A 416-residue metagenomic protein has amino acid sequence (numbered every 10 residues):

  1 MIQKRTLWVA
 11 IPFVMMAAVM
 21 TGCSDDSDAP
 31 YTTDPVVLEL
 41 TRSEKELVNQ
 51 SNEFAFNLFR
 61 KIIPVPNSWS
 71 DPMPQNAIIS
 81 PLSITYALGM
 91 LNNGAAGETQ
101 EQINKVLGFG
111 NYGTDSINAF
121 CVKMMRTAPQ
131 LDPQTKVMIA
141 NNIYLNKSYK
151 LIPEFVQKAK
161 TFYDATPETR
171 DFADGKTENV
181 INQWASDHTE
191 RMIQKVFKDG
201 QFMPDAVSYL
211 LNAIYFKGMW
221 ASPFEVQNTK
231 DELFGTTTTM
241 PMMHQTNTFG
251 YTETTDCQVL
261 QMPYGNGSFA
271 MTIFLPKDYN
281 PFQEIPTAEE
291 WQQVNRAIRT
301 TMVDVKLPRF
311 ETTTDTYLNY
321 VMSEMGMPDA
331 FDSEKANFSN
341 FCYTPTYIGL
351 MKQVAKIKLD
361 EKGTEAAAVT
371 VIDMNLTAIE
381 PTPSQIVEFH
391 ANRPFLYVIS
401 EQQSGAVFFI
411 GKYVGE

Functional and structural regions predicted by a protein language model:
I2, W8, T21-F172: Detector for small/aliphatic-rich hydrophobic stretches
A10-V19: Bacterial N-terminal signal peptides
A55, D256-V259, V354, R393-Y397: Short glycine-rich loop/turn motifs
P74, T114-K277, I298-P381: Non-catalytic, conformational "gating/processing" segments within enzyme and secreted inhibitor domains
T99-I103, P281-Q283, T314-T316, A367 (+1 more regions): Extracytoplasmic/secreted cell-surface and envelope-processing proteins
G200-Q201, S384-A391: Exposed beta-sheet edge/beta-hairpin loop segments within beta-rich domains
P276-R299: Internal alpha/beta scaffold segment
R393-E416: C-terminal or internal capping secondary-structure element at the end of a domain, subdomain, or sheet
